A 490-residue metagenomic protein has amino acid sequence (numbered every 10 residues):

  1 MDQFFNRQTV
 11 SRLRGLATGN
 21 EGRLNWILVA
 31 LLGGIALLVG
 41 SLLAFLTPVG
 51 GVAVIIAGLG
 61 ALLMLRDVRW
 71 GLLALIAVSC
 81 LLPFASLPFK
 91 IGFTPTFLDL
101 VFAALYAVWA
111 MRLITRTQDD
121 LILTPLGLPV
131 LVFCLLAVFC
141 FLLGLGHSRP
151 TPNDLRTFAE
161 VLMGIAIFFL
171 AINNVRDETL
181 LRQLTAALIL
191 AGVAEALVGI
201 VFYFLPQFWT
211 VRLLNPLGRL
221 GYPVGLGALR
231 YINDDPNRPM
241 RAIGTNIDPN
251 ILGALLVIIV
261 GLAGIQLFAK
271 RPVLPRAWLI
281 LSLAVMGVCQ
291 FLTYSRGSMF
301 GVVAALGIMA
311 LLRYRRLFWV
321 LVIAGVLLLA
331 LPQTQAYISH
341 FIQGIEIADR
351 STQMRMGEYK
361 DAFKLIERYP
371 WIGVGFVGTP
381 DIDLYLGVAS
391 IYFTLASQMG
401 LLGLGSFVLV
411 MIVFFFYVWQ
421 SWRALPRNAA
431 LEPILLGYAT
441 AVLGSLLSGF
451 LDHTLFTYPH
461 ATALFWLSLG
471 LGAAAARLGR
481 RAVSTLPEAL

Functional and structural regions predicted by a protein language model:
D2-L24, A429-E432, F465-L490: A juxtamembrane structural motif centered on a specific transmembrane helix
D2-N6, G22-N25, L31-L38, A57-G60 (+8 more regions): Alpha-helical transmembrane segments of multi-pass inner-membrane proteins
R14-L31, R66-W70: N-terminal membrane topogenic signal
L62-I165, S445-L446, L490: N-terminal hydrophobic segments of proteins, predominantly signal-anchor/transmembrane helices of inner/organellar
M64-L72, A110-L131, I265-L281, R313-W319 (+2 more regions): Membrane-interface helix-loop-helix junctions at transmembrane boundaries of multi-pass membrane enzymes, predominantly
L82-F89, L143, L229-T245, G375-S397: Juxtamembrane membrane-water interface segments that cap and precede transmembrane helices
M240, Q335-L402, Q420-L425: Long extracytoplasmic/lumenal interhelical loops at the membrane interface of multi-pass membrane proteins
F318-V320, A324, L436-S448, H453-L490: Transmembrane alpha-helices of multi-pass inner-membrane enzymes
